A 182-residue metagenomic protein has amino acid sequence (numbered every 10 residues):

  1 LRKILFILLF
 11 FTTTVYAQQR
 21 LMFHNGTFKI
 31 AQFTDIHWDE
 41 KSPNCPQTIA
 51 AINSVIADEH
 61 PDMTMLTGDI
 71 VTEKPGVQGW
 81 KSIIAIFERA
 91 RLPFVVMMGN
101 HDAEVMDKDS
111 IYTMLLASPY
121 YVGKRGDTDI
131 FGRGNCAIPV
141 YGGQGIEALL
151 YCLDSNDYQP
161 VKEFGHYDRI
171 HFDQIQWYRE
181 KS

Functional and structural regions predicted by a protein language model:
I4-T13: Sec-dependent N-terminal signal peptides
F6, Q19-L21, D127: Residues embedded in well-ordered secondary-structure elements
L8, E40, G68, H101 (+1 more regions): Residues that line or immediately flank small-molecule/substrate-binding pockets and catalytic motifs
F10, A57-D58, R89, G143: Secondary-structure boundary motif
T14, Q19-H24, P139-Q144: Short boundary motifs at domain starts and secondary-structure transition points
A17-S82, I86: N-terminal active-site segment of His-dependent metallophosphoesterases
K81-S182: Extended active-site neighborhood of metal-dependent phosphoesterases/phosphodiesterases
